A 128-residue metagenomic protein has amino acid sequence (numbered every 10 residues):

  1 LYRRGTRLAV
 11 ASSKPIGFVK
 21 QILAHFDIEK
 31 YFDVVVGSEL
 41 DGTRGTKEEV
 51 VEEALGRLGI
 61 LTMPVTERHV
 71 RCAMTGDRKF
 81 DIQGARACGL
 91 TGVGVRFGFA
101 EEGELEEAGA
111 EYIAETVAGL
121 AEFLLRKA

Functional and structural regions predicted by a protein language model:
L1-T6: A short, Lys/Arg-enriched amphipathic alpha-helix followed by its capping loop at the start of a domain
S12-K14: Conserved phosphate-coupling serine/threonine residues in phosphotransfer and NTP-handling enzymes
I16, K20-A128: Asp-based, Mg2+/Mn2+-dependent phosphohydrolase catalytic module
